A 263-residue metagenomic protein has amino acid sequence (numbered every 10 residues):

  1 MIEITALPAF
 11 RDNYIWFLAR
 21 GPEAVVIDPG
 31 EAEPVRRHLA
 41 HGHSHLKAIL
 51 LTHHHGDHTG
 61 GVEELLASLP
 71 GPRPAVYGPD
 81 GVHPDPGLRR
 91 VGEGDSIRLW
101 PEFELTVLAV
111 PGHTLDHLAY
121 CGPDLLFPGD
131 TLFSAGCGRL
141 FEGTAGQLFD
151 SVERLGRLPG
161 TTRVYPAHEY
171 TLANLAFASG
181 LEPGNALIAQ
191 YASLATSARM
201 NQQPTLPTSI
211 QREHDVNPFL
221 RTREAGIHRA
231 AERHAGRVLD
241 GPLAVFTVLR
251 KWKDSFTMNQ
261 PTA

Functional and structural regions predicted by a protein language model:
M1-S44, L118-F133: Conserved beta-strand hairpin/beta-sheet module of binuclear metal-dependent hydrolase folds, prominently
A6, F17-A19, S96-C121, L125-L126 (+1 more regions): Core dinuclear metal-dependent hydrolase active-site scaffold
F10-R11, A24, P29-A109, L194: Active-site HxH/HxHxD metal-binding segment of metal-dependent hydrolases
L18, D28, H53, L65 (+6 more regions): Divalent metal-coordination and catalytic microenvironments
P29-E31, H54, G81-V82, H113-T114 (+4 more regions): Active-site metal-binding loops of divalent metal-dependent hydrolases
G60-G61, A119-Y120, C137, L175: Active-site-flanking alpha-helical
G136-T162: Active-site-adjacent loop/tail segments of enzyme domains
E153-R163, L172-A263: Accessory terminal helices/loops
